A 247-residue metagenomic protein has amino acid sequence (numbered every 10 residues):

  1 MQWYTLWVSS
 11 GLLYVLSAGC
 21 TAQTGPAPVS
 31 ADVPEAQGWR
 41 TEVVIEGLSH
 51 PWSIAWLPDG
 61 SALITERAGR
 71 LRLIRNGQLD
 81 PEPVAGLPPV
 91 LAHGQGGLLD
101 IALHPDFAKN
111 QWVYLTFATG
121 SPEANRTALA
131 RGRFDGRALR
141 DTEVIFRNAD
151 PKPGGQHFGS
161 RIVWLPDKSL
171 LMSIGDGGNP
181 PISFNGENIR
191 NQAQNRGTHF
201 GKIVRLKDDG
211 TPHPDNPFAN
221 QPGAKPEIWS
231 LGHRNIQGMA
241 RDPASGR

Functional and structural regions predicted by a protein language model:
M1-Y4: Positively charged n-region of N-terminal signal peptides that target proteins for export
W7-G19: Bacterial N-terminal signal peptides
C20-N179, G238-R241, S245-R247: Acidic, Gly/Ser/Thr-rich repeat motifs that build Ca2+-stabilized beta-propeller blades
L87-L91, N188-A193, K225-P226: Second-shell loop/turn segments in exported
A128-G136, N191-D208: Beta-propeller blade signature
S173-R196: Short, conserved, GDST-rich strand-edge loop motifs in beta-rich repeat architectures
P180, N185-E187, T211-G223: Short pre-catalytic segments that frame enzyme active sites
G197-T198, V204, F218-P243: Loop-centered beta-sheet repeat module
